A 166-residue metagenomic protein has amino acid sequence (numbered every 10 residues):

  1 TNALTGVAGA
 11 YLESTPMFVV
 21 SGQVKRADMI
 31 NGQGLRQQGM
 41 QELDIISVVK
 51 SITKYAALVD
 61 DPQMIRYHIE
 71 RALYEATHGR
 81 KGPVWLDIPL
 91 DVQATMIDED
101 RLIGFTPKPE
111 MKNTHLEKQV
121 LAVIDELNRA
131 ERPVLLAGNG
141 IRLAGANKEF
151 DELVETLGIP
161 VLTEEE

Functional and structural regions predicted by a protein language model:
T1-E166: N-terminal alpha/beta PP-like core and its mobile active-site loop of ThDP/TPP-dependent enzymes
